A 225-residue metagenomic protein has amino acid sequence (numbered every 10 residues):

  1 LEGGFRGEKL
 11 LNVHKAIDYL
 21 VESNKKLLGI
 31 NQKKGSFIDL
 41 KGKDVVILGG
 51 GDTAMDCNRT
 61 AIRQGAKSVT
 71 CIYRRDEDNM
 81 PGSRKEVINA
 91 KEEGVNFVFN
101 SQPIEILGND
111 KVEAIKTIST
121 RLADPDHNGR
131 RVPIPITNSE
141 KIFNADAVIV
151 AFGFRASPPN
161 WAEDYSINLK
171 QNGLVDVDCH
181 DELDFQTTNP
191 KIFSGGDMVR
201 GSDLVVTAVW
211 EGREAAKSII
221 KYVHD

Functional and structural regions predicted by a protein language model:
L11-G42, D126-S202: FAD-site-proximal beta/loop scaffold in flavoenzymes
H14, N96-V98, K116, F193: General small-molecule cofactor/ligand-binding pocket signal
G29-A66: Rossmann-like NAD(P)H-binding beta-loop-alpha module
G50, Y73-D76, D197: Cofactor-binding loop segments of dinucleotide-utilizing enzymes, especially the Rossmann-like FAD- and NAD(P)+-binding
C57, M198-H224: A conserved FAD-binding loop/helix module that cradles the flavin
N58-E105: Rossmann-like dinucleotide-binding cores of NAD(P)H-dependent redox enzymes
N100-V112, S119-A123: A conserved short coil-to-beta-strand element within the FAD-binding core of flavoproteins
